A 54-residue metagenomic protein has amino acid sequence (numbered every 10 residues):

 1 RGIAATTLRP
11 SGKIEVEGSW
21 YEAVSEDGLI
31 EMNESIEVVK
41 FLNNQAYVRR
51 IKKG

Functional and structural regions predicted by a protein language model:
R1-G54: Terminal membrane-proximal soluble interaction domains of membrane-associated proteins
